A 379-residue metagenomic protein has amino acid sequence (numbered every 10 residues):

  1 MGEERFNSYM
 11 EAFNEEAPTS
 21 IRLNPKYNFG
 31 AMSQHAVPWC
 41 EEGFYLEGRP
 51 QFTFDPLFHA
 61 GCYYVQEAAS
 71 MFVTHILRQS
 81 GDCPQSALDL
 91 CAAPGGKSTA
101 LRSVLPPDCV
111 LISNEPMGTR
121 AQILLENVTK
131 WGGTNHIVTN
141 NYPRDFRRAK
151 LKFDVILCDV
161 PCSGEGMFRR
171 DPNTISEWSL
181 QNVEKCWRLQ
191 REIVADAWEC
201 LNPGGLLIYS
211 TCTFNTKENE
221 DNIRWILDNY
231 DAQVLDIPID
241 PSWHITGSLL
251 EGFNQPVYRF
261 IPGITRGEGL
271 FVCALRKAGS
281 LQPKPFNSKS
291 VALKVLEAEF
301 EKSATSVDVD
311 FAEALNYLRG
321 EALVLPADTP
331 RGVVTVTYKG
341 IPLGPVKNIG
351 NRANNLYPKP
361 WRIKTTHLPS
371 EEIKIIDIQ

Functional and structural regions predicted by a protein language model:
M1-Q379: S-adenosylmethionine
